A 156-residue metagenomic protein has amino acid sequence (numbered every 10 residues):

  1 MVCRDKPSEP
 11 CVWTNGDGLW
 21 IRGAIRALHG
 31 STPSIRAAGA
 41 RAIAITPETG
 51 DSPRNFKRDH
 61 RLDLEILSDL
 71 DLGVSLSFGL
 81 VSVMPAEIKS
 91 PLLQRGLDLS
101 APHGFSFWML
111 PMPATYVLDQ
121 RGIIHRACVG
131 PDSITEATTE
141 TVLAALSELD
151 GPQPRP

Functional and structural regions predicted by a protein language model:
M1-P156: Chalcogenol-based redox active-site neighborhoods
